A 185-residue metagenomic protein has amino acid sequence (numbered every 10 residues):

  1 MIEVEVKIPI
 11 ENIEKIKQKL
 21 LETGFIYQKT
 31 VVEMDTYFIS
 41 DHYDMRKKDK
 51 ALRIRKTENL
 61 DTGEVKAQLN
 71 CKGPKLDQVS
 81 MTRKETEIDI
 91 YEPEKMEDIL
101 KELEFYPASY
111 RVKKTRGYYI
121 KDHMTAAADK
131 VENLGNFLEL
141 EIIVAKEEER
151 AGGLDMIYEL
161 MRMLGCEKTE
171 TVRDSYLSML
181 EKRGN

Functional and structural regions predicted by a protein language model:
M1-H123, L164-N185: N-terminal strand-loop-strand beta-hairpin
L76-V79, G135-F137, E147-E148: A short local loop/turn or secondary-structure capping micro-motif enriched for an aromatic residue
T125-F137, R150: Strongly charged, low-complexity linkers/loops
K146-V172: Mixed-charge, glycine-accented linear interaction segment located at domain edges/termini
